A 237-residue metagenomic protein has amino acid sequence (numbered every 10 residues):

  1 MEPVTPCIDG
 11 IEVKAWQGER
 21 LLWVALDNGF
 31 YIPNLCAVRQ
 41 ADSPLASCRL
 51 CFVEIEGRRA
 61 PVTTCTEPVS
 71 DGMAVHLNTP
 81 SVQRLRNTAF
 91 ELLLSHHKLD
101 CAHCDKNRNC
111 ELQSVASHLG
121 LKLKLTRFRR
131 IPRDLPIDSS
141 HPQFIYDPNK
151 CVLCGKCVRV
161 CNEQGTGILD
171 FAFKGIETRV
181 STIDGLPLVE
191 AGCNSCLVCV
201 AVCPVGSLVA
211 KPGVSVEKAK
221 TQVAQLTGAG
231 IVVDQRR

Functional and structural regions predicted by a protein language model:
M1-I11: Eukaryote-biased recognition of intrinsically disordered, low-complexity regulatory segments
I11, P44, V189-G192: Short, conserved secondary-structure segments in the cores of folded domains
V13-D71, S81: N-terminal cofactor/phosphate-binding cores enriched in small/glycine residues, especially glycine-rich loops such as
R49-F52, R58-G192, A201, G206-R237: Fe-S ferredoxin-like electron-transfer domains and their immediately adjacent linker/connector regions across
